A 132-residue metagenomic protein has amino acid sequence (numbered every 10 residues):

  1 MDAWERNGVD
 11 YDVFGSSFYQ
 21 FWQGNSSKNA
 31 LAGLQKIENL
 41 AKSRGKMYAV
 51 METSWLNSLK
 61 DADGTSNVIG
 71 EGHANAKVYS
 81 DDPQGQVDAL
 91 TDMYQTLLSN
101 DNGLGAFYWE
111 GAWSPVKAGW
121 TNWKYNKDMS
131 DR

Functional and structural regions predicted by a protein language model:
M1-K28, R44-S58, N67-I69: Aromatic- and acid-rich polysaccharide-binding/catalytic face of secreted or lumenal carbohydrate-active enzymes
A32, K36-N39, S58-D92, T96 (+2 more regions): Aromatic-rich peripheral "rim/lid" segments of glycoside hydrolase catalytic domains that contact and position glycan
